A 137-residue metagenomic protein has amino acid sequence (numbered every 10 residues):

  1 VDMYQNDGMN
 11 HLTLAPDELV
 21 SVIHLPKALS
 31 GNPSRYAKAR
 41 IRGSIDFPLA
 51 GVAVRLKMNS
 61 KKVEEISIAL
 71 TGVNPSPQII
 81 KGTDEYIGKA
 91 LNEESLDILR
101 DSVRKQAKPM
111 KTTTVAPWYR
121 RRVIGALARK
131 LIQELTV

Functional and structural regions predicted by a protein language model:
V1-V137: C-terminal structural segment of proteins
